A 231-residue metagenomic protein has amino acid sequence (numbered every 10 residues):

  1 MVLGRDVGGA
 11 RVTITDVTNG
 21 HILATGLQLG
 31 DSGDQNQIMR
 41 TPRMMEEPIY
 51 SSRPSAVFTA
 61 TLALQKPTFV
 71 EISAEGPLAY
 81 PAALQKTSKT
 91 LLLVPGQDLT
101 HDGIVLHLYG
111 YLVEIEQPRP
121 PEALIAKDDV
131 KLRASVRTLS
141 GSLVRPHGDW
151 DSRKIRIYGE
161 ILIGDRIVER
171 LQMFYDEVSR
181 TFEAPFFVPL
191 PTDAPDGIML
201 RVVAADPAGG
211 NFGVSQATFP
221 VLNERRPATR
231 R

Functional and structural regions predicted by a protein language model:
M1-Q28: Sec-type signal peptide cleavage vicinity
G4-R11, H147-I157: Short coil-to-beta strand junction motifs in C2/discoidin
T18-G26, I163-Q172, N211-F212: Surface-exposed loop/edge segments in extracytoplasmic proteins
G33-F58, D176-F187: Aromatic sugar-binding surface patches on proteins that engage polysaccharides or sugar-phosphate polymers
S55, L62-Q85, A204-V214: Short acidic/polar inter-strand loop motif in beta-rich domains
K66-V70, I155, A194-R201: Exposed beta-strand face motif in extracellular beta-rich ectodomains
L92-V144, N223-R231: Short, compositionally biased P/S/T/A/G/V-rich stretches that sit at domain boundaries
F187-A194: Short, surface-exposed loop/turn segments at beta-strand-coil junctions that are enriched for proline with nearby
